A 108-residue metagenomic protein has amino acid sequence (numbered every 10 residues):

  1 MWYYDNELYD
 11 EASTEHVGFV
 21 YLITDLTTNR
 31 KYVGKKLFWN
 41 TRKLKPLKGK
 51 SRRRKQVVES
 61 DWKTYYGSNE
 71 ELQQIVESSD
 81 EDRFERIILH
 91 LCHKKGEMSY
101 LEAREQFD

Functional and structural regions predicted by a protein language model:
M1-K45: GIY-YIG nuclease catalytic motif and its immediate N-terminal context
L37-G96: Conserved short loop/helix modules at catalytic or binding sites in compact beta-alpha or helix-hairpin-helix contexts
L91-D108: Short, cationic Gly/His-enriched loop motifs
